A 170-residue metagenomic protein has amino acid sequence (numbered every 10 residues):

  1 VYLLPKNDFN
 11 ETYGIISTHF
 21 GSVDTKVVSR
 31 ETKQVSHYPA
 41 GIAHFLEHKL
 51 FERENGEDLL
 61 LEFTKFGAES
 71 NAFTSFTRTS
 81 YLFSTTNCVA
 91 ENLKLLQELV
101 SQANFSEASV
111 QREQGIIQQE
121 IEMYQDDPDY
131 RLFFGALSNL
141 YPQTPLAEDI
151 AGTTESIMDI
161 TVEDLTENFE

Functional and structural regions predicted by a protein language model:
V1-D58, T166-E170: His/Glu-rich zincin catalytic helix
P5, R53, D58-E170: Charge-rich, well-structured scaffold segments of protease-associated domains
